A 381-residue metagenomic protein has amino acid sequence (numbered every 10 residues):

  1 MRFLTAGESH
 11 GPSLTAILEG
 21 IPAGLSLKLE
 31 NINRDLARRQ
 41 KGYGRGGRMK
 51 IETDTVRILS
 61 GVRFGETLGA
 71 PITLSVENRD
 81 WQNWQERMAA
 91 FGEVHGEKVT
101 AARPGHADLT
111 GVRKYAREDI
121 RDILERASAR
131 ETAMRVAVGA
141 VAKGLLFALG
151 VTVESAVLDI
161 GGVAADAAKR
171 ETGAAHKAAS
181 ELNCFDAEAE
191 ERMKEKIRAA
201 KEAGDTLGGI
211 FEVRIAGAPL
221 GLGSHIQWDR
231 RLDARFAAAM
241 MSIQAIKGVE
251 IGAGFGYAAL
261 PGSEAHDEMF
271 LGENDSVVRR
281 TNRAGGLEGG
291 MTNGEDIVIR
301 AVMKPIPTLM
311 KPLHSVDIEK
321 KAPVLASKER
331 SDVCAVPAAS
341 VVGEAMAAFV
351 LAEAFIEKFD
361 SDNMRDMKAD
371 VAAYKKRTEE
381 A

Functional and structural regions predicted by a protein language model:
M1-A381: Generic N-terminal targeting/processing segments that precede catalytic cores or assembly contacts
